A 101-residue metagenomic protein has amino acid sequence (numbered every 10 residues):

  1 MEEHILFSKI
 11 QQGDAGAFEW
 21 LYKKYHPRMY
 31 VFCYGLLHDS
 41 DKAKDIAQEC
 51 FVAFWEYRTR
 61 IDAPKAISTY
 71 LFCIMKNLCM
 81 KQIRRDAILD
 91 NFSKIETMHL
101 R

Functional and structural regions predicted by a protein language model:
M1-R28: N-terminal module of bacterial RNA polymerase sigma factors
E3-L6, A17-F18, I46, I67 (+2 more regions): Hydrophobic side chains within well-formed alpha-helices
Y22-S40, Y57: Amphipathic, Lys/Arg- and hydrophobic-enriched alpha-helical face
K23-P27, Q48, K76, R85: ATP/adenylate-binding site constellation spanning eukaryotic-like Ser/Thr protein kinases, ABC-transporter
V31, D45-V52, E56, K65-N77: Structural recognition of an alpha-helix C-terminal capping motif at a helix-to-coil junction
R60-A63, C73-S93: Arg/Lys-rich amphipathic alpha helix in sigma70-family domain 2
I95-R101: Acidic, proline/glycine-rich intrinsically disordered inter-domain spacer in sigma factors
